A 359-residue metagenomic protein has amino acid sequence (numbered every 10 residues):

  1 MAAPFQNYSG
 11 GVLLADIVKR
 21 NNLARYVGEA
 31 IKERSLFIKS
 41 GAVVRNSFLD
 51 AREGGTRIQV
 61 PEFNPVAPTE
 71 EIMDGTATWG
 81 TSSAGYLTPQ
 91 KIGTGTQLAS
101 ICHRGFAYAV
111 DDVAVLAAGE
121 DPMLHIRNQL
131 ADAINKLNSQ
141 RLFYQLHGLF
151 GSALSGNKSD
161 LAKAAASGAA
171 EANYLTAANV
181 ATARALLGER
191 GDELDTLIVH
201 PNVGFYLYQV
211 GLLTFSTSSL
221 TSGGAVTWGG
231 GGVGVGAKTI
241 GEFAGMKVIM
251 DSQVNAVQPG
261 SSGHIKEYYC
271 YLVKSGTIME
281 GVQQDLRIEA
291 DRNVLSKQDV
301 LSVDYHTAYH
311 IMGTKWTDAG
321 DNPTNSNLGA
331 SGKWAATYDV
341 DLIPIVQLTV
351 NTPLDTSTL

Functional and structural regions predicted by a protein language model:
A2-A42, A166-L175, Q209-L359: Sequence/fold signature of self-assembling virion shell proteins
I38-R104: Assembly/oligomerization interface modules of large self-assembling protein complexes
F48-L49, R184-G188, G236-K238, E289-A290: A generic local secondary-structure boundary/capping motif
V60, G93-S155, E189-I198, V203 (+2 more regions): Long, contiguous amphipathic alpha-helices that act as assembly "spine/axial" helices in icosahedral shell and virion
V66, V203-G204: Acidic glycine-/aspartate-rich tracts in secreted/extracellular proteins
D112-E189, S326-N327, K333-T358: Alpha-helical scaffold segments that mediate packing/assembly in large oligomeric complexes
L186, E193, G281: Short, solvent-exposed cationic patches
